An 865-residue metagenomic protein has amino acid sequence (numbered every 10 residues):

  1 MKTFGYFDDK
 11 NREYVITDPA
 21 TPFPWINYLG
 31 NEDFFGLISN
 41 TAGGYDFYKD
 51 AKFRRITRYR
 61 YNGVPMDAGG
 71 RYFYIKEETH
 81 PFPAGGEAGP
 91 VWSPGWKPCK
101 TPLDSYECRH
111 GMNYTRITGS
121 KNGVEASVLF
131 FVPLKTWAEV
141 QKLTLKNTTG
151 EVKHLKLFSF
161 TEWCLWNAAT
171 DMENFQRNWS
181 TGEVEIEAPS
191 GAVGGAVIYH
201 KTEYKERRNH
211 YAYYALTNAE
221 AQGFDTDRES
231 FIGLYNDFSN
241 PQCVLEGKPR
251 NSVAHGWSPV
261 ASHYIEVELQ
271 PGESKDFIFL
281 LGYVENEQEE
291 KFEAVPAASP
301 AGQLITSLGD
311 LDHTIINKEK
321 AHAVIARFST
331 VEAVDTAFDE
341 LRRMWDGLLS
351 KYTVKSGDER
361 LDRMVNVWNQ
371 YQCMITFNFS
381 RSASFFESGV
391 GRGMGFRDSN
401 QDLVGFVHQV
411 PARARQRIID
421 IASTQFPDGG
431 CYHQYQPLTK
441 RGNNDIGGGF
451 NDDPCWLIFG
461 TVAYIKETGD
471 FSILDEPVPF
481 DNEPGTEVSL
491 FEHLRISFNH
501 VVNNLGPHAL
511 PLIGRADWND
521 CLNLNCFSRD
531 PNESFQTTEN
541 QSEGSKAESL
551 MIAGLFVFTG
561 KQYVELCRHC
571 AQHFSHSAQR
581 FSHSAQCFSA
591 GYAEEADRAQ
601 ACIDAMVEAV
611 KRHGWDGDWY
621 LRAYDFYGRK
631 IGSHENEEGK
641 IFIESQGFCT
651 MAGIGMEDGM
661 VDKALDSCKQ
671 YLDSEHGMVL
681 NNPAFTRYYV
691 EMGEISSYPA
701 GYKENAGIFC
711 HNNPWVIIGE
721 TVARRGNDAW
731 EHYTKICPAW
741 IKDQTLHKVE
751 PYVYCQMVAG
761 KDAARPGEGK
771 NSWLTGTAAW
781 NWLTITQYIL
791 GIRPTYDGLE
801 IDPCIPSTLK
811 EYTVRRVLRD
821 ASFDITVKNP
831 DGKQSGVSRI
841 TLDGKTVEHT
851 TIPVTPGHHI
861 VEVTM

Functional and structural regions predicted by a protein language model:
M1-R397, A412, R417-D420, A463-E467 (+7 more regions): Anionic coordination/interaction segments
N113-T115, L165, L490, E543-F558: Hydrophobic, small-residue-rich alpha-helical packing segments that form membrane-like cores
K135-T161, R208, Y214-R228, Q270-D276 (+6 more regions): Beta-rich accessory regions
F158-F160, F175, Y432-H433, L555-H576 (+4 more regions): Catalytic cores of carbohydrate-active enzymes
V295, P300-F328, M364, V410-S423 (+6 more regions): Extended, well-ordered alpha-helical scaffold segments
G347-L349, T353-V367, Q416, I421-G430 (+6 more regions): Active-site acid/base region of carbohydrate-active enzymes
S384-S399, G442-N451, T537-A553, R629-A652 (+5 more regions): Solvent-exposed loop and edge beta-strand segments that line ligand/cofactor-binding and catalytic clefts
M394, D398-S399, L403-A414, I418-I513 (+7 more regions): Aromatic-rich carbohydrate-recognition surfaces in CAZymes
